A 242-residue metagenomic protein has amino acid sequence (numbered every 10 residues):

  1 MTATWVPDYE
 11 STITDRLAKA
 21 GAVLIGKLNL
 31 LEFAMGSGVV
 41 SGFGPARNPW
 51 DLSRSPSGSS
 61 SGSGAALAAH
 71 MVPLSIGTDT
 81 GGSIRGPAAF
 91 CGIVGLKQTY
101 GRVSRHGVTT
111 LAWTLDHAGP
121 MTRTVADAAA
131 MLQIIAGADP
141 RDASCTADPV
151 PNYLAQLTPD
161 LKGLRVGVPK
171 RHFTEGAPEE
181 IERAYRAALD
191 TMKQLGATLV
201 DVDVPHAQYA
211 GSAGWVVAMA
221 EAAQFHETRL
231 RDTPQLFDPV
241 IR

Functional and structural regions predicted by a protein language model:
M1, G44, G211-F225: Charged, often glycine-rich, active-site loop that binds/positions anionic groups
M1-G81, D190-G196: Gly/Ser-rich catalytic/binding loops embedded in alpha/beta enzyme cores
M1-V6, F33-M35, Y153-L157, Y185 (+1 more regions): Short, well-ordered alpha-helical
T80-H106: Glycine/threonine-rich beta-strand-loop-alpha-helix active-site module that forms ligand/phosphate-binding
K97-A188, H206-Y209, R231-L236: A short helix-breaking turn/cap at a secondary-structure junction
A197-G214: Short connector loops at secondary-structure junctions
L236-R242: Short, intrinsically disordered, charge-balanced linker/junction segments flanking boundaries in proteins
